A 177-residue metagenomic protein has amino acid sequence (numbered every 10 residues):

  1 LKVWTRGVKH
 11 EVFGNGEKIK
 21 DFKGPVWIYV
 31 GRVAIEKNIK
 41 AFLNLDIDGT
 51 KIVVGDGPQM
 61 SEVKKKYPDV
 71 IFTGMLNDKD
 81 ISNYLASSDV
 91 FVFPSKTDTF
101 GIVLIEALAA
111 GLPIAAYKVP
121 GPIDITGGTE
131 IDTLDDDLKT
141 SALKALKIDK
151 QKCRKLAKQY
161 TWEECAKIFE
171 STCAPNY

Functional and structural regions predicted by a protein language model:
L1-N15: Donor nucleotide-sugar binding/catalytic pocket of nucleotide-sugar-dependent glycosyltransferases
K20-K37, L43-I52: Conserved donor-binding/catalytic core segment of Leloir-type glycosyltransferases
S61-K79: Nucleotide-activated donor-binding/catalytic signature segment of Leloir-type glycosyltransferases, i.e., the conserved
M75, N83-S88, F169: Short alpha-helical donor nucleotide-sugar binding micro-motif in glycosyltransferases
K96: Aromatic "clamp/platform" in nucleotide-sugar-dependent glycosyltransferases that forms part of the donor/acceptor
P113-A116: Short hydrophobic beta-strand element within catalytic cores of glycosyltransferases and related nucleotide-activated
K118-V119, I123-K144: Change "using UDP/GDP/dTDP sugars" to "using nucleotide sugars
L146-P175: A charged, aromatic-enriched C-terminal amphipathic alpha-helix characteristic of glycosyltransferases across folds
